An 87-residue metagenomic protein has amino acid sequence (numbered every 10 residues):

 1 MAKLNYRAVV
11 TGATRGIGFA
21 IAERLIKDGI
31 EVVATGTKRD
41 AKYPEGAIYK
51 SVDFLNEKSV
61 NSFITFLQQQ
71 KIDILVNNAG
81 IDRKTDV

Functional and structural regions predicted by a protein language model:
A8-G12, T35: Conserved N-terminal Rossmann-fold NAD(P)-binding element of oxidoreductases
T11, I72-G80: Rossmann-fold scaffold of SDR-type NAD(P)-dependent oxidoreductases
T14, A22: N-terminal Rossmann NAD(P)H-binding glycine-rich loop of SDR-like oxidoreductase domains
I17: Hydrophobic/small residue at the entry helix of a nucleotide-binding pocket
D28-Y43: Conserved glycine-rich Rossmann-like NAD(P)H-binding loop of the short-chain dehydrogenase/reductase
E45-K58: Rossmann-fold cofactor-recognition segment
L55-Q70: Conserved Rossmann-fold cofactor-binding substructure of NAD(P)-dependent oxidoreductases
G80-V87: Conserved mid-core segment of classical short-chain dehydrogenase/reductases
